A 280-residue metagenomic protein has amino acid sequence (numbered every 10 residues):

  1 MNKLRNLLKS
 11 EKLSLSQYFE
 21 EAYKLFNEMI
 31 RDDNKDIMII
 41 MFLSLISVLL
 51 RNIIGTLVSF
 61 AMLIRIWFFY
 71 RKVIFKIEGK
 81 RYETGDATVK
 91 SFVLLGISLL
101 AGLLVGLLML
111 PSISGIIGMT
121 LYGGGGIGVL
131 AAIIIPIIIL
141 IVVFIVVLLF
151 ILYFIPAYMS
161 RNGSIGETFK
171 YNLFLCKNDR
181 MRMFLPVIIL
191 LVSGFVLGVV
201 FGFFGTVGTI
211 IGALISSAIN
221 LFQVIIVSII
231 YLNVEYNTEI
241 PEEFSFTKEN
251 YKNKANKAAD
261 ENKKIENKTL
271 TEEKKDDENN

Functional and structural regions predicted by a protein language model:
N2-K9, A61-Y82, V147-I165, L175 (+1 more regions): Juxtamembrane transition segments at transmembrane-helix termini in multipass membrane proteins
K3, S44-M62, T84-T88, V105-I145 (+2 more regions): Membrane-helix interface segments in multi-pass membrane proteins
N6, E11-S47, Y82-V105, V146-G198: Interfacial aromatic "cap" segments that immediately flank transmembrane helices in multipass membrane proteins
Y18, F26-E28, G124, T247-E249 (+1 more regions): Low-complexity, intrinsically disordered/propeptide-like segments
D32-N34, N52, T56, S245 (+1 more regions): A composition-driven signal for long, intrinsically disordered, charge-rich low-complexity tracts
D33, G79, Y122-G125, K268: Short, flexible coil/linker elements and helix-boundary hinge sites characteristic of intrinsically disordered
S59-Y70, V89-S98: Solvent-exposed, amphipathic alpha-helical "stalk/arm" or coiled-coil-like segments used as scaffolds
